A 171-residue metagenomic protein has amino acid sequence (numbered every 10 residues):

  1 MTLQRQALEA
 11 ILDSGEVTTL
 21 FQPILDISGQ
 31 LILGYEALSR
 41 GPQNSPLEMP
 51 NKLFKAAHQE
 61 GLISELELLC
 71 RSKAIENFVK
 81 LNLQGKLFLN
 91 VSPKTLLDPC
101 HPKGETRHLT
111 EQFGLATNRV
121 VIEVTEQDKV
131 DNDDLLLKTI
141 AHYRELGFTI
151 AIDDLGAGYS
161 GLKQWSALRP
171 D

Functional and structural regions predicted by a protein language model:
T2-A56: Active-site core of bacterial EAL-family cyclic-dinucleotide phosphodiesterase domains
T2-R5, C100-K103, D133, G158-Y159: Structural motif corresponding to alpha-helix initiation and N-cap regions
D13, H58, V79, L83 (+3 more regions): Residue-level signal for alpha-helix termini/capping positions
G34, L38, P50, F88 (+2 more regions): Short hydrophobic-acidic sequence motifs that mark active-site Asp/Glu residues
Q43, L89, D154: Signature for phosphate-centric chemistry
G61: Catalytic-site/binding-pocket detector for metal-dependent nucleotidyl cyclases and the c-di-GMP signaling machinery
S64-L135: Catalytic core of bacterial c-di-GMP phosphodiesterases, primarily the EAL and HD-GYP domains, capturing alpha-helical
T110-D171: The catalytic core of metal-dependent phosphodiesterases that act on cyclic dinucleotides
